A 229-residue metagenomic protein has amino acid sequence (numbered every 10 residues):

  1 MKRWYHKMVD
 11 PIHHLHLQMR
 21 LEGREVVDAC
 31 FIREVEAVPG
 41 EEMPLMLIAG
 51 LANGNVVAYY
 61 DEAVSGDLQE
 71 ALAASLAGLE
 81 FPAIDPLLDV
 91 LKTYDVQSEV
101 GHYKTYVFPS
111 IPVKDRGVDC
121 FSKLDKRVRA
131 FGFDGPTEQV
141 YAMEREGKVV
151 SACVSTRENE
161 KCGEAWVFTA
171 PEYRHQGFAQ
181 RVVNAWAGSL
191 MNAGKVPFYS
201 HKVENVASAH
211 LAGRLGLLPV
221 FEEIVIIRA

Functional and structural regions predicted by a protein language model:
M1-S98, R116, F121-G135: N-terminal charged segments
L51, F108, E144-E146: Active-site beta-strand termini and strand-to-loop segments that position acidic
E99-F108, L218-A229: Conserved catalytic-core motifs of GNAT/GCN5-like acyltransferases
F133-Q139, E144-C162, V167-A170: A conserved beta-strand-loop-helix scaffold within acyl/acetyltransferase catalytic domains
K161, L190-K202: Conserved GNAT acetyl-CoA-binding A-motif
C162, V167-R181, V203-E204: Conserved glycine-rich acetyl-CoA-binding loop
H175-M191, H210-R214: Conserved acetyl-CoA-binding loop-helix of GNAT-fold acetyltransferases
Y199-H210, L218, V225-I227: Conserved beta-strand-loop-alpha-helix junction that forms the acyl-donor binding cleft
